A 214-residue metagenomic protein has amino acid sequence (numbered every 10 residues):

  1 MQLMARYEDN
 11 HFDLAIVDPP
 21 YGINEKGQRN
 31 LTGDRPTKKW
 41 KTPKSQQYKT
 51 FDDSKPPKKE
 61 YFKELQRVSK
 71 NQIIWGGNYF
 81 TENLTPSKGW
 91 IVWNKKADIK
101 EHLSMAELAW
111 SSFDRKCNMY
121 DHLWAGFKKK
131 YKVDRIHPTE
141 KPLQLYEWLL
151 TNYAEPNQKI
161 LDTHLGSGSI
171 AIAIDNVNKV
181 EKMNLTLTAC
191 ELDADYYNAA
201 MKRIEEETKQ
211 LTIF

Functional and structural regions predicted by a protein language model:
Q2-V17, Y21-D52, K63-F214: Class I S-adenosyl-L-methionine
D53-K59: Alpha-helix-centered segments that form part of catalytic cores
